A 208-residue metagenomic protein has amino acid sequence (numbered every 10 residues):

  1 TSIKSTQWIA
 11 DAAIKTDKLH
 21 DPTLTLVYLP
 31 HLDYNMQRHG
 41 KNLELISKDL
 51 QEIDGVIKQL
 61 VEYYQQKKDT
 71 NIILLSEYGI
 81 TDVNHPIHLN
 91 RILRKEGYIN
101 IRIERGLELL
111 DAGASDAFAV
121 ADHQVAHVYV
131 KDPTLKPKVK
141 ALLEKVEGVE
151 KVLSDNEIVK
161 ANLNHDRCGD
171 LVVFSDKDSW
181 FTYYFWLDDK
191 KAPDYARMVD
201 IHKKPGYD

Functional and structural regions predicted by a protein language model:
T1-G40, E52, D116-V120, Q124-V130 (+4 more regions): His/Asp/Glu-rich, glycine-adjacent segments that coordinate divalent cations and/or stabilize oxyanion chemistry on
I9-A13, Q59, N156-V159: Short alpha-helical segments and helix-capping/turn motifs at coil-helix boundaries
P22-L26, N71, D170: Residue-level preference for the first positions of well-ordered beta-strands
N42-L50: Glycine-rich tight-turn/loop motif centered on a GG-T
Q51-R94, Y98, V173: Metal-dependent active-site segment of extracytoplasmic phospho-/sulfohydrolases and closely related
L75-Y78, E108-L110, E157-N162: A glycine-rich phosphate-binding loop feature that marks nucleotide/adenosyl-phosphate handling sites
Y78-Q124, F181-D208: Histidine-centered active-site microenvironments of extracellular/periplasmic hydrolases and transferases
A141-D208: C-terminal structural cap/anchor segments
